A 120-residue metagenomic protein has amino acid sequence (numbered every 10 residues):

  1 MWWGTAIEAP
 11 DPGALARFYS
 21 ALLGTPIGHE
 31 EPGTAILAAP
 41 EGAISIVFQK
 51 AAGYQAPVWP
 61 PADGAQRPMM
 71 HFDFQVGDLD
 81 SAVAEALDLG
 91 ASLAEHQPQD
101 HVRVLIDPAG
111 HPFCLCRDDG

Functional and structural regions predicted by a protein language model:
M1, T25-H71, V83-P108, D118-G120: Vicinal oxygen chelate
M1-R17, M69-V76, C116-G120: N-terminal beta-strand motif that seeds the catalytic metal site of vicinal oxygen chelate
D11-P26, A86-D88: Amphipathic alpha-helical segments
